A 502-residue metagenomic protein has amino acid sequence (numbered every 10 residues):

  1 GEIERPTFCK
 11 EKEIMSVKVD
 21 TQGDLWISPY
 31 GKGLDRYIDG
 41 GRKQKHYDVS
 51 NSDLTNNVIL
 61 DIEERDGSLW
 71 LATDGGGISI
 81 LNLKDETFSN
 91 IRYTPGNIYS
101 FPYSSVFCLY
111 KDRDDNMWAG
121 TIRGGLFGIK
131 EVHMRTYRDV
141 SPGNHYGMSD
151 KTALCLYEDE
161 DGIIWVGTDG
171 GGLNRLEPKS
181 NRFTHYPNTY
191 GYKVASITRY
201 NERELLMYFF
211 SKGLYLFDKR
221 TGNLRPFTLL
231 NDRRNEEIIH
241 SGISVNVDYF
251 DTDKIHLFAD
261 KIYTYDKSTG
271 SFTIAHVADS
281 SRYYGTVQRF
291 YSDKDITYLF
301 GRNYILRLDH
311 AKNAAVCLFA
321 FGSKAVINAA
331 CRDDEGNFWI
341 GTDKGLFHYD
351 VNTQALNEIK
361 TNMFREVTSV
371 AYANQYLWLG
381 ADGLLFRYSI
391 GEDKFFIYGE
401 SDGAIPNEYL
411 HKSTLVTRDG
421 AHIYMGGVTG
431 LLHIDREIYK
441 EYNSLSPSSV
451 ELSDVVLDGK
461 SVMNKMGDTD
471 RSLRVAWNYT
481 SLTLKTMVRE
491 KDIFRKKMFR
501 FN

Functional and structural regions predicted by a protein language model:
G1-N502: Carboxylate-rich, polar loop motifs that coordinate divalent cations or form catalytic acidic clusters
